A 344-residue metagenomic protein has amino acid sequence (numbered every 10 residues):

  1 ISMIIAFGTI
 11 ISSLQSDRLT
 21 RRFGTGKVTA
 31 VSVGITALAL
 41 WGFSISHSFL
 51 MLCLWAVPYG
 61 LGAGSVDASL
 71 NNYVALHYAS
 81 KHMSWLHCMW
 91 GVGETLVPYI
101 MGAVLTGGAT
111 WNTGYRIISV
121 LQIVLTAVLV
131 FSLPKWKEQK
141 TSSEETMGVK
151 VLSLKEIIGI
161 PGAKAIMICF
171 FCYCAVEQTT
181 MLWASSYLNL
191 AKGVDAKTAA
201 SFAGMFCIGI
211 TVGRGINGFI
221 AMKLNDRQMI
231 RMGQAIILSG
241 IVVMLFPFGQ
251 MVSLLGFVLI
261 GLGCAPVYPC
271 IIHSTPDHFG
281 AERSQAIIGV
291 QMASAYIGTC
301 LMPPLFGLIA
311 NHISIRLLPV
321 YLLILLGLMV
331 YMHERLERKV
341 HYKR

Functional and structural regions predicted by a protein language model:
I5-L14, T95, C207-G215, T299-C300: Residue-level signature of mid-helix packing/kink "hotspots" within the transmembrane helices of 12-pass Major
I10-L50: Conserved MFS/SLC helix-loop-helix module at the cytosolic interface between two early adjacent transmembrane helices
S12-T25, G213-N225, A310-N311: Helix-to-loop junctions at the C-terminal end of transmembrane segments in multipass secondary transporters
L19-T20, I100-A109, L188-N189, I220-A221 (+1 more regions): Interfacial helix-cap and linker-helix signal at transmembrane-aqueous boundaries of multi-pass secondary transporters
G24, I45-H47, G193, N225 (+1 more regions): Helix-breaking motifs and short loop linkers at transmembrane-helix boundaries and internal kinks in secondary membrane
W55-M89: Cytoplasmic helix-loop-helix junction between adjacent transmembrane helices in 12-TM secondary transporters
T113-F131, L317-R335: Symmetry-related core transmembrane helices of the 12-TM Major Facilitator Superfamily/SLC fold
P161-G204, I208-T211: Extracytoplasmic gate region of multi-pass secondary transporters
